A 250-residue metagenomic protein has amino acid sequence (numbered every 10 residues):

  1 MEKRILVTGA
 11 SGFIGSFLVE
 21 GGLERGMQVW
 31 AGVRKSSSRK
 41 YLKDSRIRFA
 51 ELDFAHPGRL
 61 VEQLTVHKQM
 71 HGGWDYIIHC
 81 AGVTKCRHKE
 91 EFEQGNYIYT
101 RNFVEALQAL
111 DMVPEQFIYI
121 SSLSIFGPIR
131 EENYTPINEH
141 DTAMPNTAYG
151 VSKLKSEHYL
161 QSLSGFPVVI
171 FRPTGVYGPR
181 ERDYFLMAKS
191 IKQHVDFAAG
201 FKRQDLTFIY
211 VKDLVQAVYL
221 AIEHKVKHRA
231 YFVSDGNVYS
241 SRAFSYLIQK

Functional and structural regions predicted by a protein language model:
I5-R25: N-terminal Rossmann NAD(P)H-binding glycine-rich loop of SDR-like oxidoreductase domains
L52-Y97, R101-N102, P128: NAD(P)H-binding glycine-rich loop region in Rossmannoid oxidoreductase-like domains and their noncatalytic homologs
E93-T100, L107, I118-S121, S152-K153 (+1 more regions): Short alpha-helix in the Rossmann-fold core of NAD(P)-dependent oxidoreductases
N102-A148, V169: Conserved Rossmann-fold NAD(P)-dependent oxidoreductase catalytic core, especially the SDR/UDP-sugar
F126, V169-L186: Flexible, glycine-rich beta-alpha linker
M144-V169: Active-site Tyr-X1-5-Lys
V151, K155-S156, E181-L186, G200-I222 (+1 more regions): Substrate-positioning beta->alpha
H224-K250: Mid/C-terminal beta-alpha module of Rossmann-like enzyme folds, strongest in SDR-family dehydrogenases/epimerases
